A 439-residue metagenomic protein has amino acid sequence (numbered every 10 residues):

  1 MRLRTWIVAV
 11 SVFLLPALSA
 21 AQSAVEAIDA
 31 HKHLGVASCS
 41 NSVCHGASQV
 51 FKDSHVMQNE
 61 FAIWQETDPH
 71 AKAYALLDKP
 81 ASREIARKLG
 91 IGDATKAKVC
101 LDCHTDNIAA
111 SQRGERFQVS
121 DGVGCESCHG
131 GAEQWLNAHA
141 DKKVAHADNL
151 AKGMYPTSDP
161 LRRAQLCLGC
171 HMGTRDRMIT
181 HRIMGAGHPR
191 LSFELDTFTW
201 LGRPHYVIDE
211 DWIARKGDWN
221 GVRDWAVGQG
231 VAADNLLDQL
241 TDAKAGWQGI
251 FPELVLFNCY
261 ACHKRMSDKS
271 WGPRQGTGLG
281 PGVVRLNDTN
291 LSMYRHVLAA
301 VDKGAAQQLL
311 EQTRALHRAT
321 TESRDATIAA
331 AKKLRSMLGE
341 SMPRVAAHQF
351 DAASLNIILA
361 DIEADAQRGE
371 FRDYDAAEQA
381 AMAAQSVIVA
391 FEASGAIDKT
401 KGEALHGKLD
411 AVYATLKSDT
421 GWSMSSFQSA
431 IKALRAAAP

Functional and structural regions predicted by a protein language model:
M1-T5: Positively charged n-region of N-terminal signal peptides that target proteins for export
V8-A17: Bacterial N-terminal signal peptides
Q22-S42, G46: Short N-terminal segments immediately surrounding and downstream of signal-peptide cleavage
S23-E26, S48-R87, E115-V123, G131-A381: Primarily the internal scaffold of c-type cytochrome electron-transfer domains, especially repeated/multiheme c-type
K32-N41, D93, A97, G122 (+2 more regions): Residues immediately within or flanking Cys/His clusters that coordinate Zn2+ in small zinc-binding modules
A37-H45, L101, E126, L168 (+1 more regions): Cys/His/Pro-rich metal-binding microdomains
R87-E126: Post-signal peptide N-terminal segment of secreted/secretory-pathway proteins
A364-F371, D375, Q379-P439: A cross-kingdom marker for long, charged
